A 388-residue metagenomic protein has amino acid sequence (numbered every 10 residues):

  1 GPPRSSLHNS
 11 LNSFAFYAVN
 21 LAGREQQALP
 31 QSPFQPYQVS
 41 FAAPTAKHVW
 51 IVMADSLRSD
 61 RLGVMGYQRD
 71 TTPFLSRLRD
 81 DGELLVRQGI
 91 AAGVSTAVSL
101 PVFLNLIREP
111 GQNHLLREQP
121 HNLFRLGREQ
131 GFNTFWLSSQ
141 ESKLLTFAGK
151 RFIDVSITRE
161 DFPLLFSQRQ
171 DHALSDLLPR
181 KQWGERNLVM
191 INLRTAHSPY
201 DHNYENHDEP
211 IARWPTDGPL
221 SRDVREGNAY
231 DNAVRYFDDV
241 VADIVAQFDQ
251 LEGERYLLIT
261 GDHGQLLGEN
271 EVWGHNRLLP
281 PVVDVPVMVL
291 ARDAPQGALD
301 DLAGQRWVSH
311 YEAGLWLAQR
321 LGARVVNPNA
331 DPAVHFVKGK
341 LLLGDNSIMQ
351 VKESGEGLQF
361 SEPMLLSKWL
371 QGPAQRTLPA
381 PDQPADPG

Functional and structural regions predicted by a protein language model:
G1, R125, S142, A246-Q250 (+2 more regions): Membrane-interface soluble catalytic domains
G1-I51, S56-W214, D284, H310-G339: Active-site-proximal alpha/beta segments of enzymes that process anionic O-linked groups
Q35-V39, R222, N270: Hydrophobic alpha-helical segments with strong N-terminal bias
W50-I51, A233-H275, G314-L321: Metal-dependent active-site segment of extracytoplasmic phospho-/sulfohydrolases and closely related
L62, L104-R108, G227, E269-V272 (+1 more regions): Short acidic, glycine/proline-rich loop/turn micro-motifs
G66, D70, D249-P295, D345-N346: Histidine-centered active-site microenvironments of extracellular/periplasmic hydrolases and transferases
K143-T146, R194-D243, Q247-L251, N276-D284 (+1 more regions): Active-site-proximal cap/lid insertion segments
S198-Y200, L267, Q296-A298: Short acidic/glycine-rich loop or secondary-structure boundary segments that cap or lie
